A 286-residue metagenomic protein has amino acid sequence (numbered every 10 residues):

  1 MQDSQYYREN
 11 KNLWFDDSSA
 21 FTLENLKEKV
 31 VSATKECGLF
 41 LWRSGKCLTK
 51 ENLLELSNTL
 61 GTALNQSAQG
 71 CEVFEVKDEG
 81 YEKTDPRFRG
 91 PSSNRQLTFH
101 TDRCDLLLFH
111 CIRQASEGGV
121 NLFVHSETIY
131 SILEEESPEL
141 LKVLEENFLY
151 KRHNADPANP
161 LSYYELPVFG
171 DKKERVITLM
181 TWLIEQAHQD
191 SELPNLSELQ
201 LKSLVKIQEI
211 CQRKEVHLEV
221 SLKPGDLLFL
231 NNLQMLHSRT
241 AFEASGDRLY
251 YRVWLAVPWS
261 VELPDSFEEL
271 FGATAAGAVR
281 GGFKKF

Functional and structural regions predicted by a protein language model:
M1-T22, E28, K35, G70-P224 (+2 more regions): Active-site environment of non-heme Fe oxygenases that use a 2-His-1-carboxylate facial triad
V31, K35-E72: Long, mid-chain structured domain cores
